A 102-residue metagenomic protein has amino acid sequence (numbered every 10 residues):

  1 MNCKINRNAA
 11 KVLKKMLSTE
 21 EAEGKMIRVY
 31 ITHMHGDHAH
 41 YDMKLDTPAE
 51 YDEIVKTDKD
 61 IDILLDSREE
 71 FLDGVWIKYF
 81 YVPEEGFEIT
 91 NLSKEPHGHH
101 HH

Functional and structural regions predicted by a protein language model:
M1-E23: Long, hydrophobic N-terminal alpha-helical segment
C3, I27, F87: A broad, low-specificity signal marking well-ordered, structured residues that form hydrophobic/aromatic
A9-L13, K25-I27, K59, F71: Generic, low-specificity signal for short hydrophobic/alpha-helical stretches with a mild N-terminal bias, encompassing
A22-E53, T57-L64: Short, structured protein-protein interaction patches enriched in aromatics and acidic/basic residues, typified by
H35-G36, K94-H102: Histidine-centered metal-binding segments
F71-G98: C-terminal structural segments of small proteins and small subunits
